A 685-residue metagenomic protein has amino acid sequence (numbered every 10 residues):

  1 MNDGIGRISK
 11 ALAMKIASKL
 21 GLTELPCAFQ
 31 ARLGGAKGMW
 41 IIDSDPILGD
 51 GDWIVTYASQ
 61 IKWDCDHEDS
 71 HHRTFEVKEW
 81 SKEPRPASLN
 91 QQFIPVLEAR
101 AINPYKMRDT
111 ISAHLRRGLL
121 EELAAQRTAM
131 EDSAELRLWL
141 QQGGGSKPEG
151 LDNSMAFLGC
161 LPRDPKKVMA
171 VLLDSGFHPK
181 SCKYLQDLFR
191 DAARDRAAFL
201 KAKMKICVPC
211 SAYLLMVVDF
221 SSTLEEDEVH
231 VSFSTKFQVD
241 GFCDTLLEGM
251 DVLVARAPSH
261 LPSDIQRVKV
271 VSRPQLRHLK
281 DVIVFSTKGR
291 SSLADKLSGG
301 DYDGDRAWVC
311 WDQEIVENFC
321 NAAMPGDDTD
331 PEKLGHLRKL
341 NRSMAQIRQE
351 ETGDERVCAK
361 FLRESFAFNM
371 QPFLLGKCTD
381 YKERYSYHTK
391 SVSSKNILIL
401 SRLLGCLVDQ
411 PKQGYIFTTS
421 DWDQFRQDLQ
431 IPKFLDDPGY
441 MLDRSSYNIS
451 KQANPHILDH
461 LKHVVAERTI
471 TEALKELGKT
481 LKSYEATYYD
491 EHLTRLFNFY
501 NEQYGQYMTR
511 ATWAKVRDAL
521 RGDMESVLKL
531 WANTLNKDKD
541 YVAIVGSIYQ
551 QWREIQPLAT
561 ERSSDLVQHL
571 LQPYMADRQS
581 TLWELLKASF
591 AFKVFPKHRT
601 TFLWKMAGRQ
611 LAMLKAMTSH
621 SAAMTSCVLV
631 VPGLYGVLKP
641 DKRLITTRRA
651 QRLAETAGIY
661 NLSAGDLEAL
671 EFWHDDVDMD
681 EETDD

Functional and structural regions predicted by a protein language model:
M1-G299, D305-R306, W311-D685: Beta-strand-enriched accessory nucleic-acid recognition/scaffold domains that flank the catalytic cores of large
